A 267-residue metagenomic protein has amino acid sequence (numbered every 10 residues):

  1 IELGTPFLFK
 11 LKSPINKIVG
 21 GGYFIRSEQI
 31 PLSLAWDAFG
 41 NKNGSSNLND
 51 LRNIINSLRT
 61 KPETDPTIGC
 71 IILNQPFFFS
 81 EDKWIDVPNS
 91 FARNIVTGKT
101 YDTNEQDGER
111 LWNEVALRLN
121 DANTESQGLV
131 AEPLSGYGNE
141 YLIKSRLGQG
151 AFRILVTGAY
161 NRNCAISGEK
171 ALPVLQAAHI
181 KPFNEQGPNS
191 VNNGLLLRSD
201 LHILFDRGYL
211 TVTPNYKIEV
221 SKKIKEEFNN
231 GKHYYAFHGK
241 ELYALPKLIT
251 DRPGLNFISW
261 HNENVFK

Functional and structural regions predicted by a protein language model:
I1-L11: Short coil-to-beta transition motif at edge beta-strands of beta-rich domains
L11-N16, F77: Short, flexible beta-strand-to-coil junctions
I18-S27: Short beta-strand-centered aromatic/proline hotspots
L32-E132, E241-K267: Contiguous surface segments at macromolecular interaction interfaces
I71, R162, L175, L196: Cys/His-enriched microdomains
E81-N89, G136-G138, S145, A151 (+2 more regions): A short secondary-structure junction signal
T124-N163, K181-N192: Short, charged surface segments at domain edges that flank catalytic/cofactor-binding sites
A151, A159, E169-L172, I180-K267: A detector for short metal-coordination/catalytic motifs
